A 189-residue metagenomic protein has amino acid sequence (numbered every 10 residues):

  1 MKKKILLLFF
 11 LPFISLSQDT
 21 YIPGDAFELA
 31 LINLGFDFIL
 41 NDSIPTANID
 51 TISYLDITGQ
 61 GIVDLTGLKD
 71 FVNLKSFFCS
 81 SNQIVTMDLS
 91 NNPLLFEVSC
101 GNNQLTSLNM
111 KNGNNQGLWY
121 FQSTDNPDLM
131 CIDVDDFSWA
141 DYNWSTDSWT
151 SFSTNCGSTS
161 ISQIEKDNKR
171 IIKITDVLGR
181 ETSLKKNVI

Functional and structural regions predicted by a protein language model:
K2, S15-S76, P93, N109-Q116 (+1 more regions): N-terminal capping/linker segments that flank leucine-rich repeat
K4-I14: Sec-dependent N-terminal signal peptides
C79-Q83, E97-Q104, Q122-P127: Extracellular beta-strand-rich, repetitive "passenger/adhesive" scaffolds that bind or process carbohydrates
M87, L108, I172-K173: A residue-level detector for well-ordered beta-strand positions
W119-N126, K169-K173: Intrinsically disordered, low-complexity regulatory segments in eukaryotic proteins
S153-E181: Residue-level detector of functionally pivotal "anchor" positions at catalytic/ligand-binding pockets or at interdomain
R180-I189: Short, surface-exposed terminal/edge motifs of secreted or surface/virion proteins that either
